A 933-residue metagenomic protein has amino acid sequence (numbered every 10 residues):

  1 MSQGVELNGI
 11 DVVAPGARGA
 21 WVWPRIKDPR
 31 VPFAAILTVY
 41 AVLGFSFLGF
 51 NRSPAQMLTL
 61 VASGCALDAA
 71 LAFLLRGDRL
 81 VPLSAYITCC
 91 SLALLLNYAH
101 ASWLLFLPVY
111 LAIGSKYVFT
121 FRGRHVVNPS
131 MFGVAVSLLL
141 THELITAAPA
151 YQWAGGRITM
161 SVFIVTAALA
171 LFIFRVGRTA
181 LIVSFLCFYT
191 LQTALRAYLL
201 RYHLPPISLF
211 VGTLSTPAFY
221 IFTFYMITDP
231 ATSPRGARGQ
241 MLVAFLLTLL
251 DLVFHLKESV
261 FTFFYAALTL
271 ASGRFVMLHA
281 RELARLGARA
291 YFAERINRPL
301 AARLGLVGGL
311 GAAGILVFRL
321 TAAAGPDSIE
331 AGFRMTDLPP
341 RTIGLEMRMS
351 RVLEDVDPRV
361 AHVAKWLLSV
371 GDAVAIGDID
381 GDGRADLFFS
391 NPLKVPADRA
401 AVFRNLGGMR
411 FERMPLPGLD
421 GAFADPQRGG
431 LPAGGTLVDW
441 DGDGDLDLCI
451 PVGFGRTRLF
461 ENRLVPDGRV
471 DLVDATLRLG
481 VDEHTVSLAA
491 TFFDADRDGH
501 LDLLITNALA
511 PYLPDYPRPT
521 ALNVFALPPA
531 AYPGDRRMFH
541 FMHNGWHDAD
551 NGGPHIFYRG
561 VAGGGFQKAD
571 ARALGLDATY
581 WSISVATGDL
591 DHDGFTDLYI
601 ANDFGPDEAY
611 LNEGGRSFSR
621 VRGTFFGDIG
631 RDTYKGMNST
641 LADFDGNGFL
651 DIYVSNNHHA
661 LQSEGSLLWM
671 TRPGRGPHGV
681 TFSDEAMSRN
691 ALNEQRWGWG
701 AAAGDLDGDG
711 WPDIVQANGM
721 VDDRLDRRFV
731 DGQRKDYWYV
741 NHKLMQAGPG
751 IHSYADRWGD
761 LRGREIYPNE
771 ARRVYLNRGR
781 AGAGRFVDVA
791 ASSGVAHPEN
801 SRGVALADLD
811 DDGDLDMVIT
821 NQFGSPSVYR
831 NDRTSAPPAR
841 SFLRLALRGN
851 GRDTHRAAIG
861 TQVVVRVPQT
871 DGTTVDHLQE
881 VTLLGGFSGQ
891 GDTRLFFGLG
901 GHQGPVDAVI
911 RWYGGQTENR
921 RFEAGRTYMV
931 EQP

Functional and structural regions predicted by a protein language model:
S2-F73: N-terminal signal-anchor module of multipass membrane proteins
D78-G155: Membrane-interface helix-loop-helix junctions at boundaries between adjacent transmembrane segments
R295-T321: Internal/C-terminal transmembrane anchor helices
A312-A331, V352-H362, R764-R773, N777-R778 (+3 more regions): Gly/Ser/Thr/Pro-enriched helix-cap/hinge segments flanking short amphipathic alpha-helices
D327-M335, A397-P415, R456-A475, D515-F525 (+6 more regions): Beta-propeller blade repeat segments, especially FG-GAP/WD-type strand-to-loop junctions in 6- to 7-bladed propeller
L345-A373, G418-T436, G480-T491, N551 (+8 more regions): Repeat-based blade/solenoid architectures
V370-G381, R404, L431-G442, E461 (+9 more regions): Beta-propeller blade termini
R384-N391, D445-V452, L503-N507, D593 (+6 more regions): Hydrophobic beta-strand segments that make up the repeating blades of beta-propeller and related beta-repeat
